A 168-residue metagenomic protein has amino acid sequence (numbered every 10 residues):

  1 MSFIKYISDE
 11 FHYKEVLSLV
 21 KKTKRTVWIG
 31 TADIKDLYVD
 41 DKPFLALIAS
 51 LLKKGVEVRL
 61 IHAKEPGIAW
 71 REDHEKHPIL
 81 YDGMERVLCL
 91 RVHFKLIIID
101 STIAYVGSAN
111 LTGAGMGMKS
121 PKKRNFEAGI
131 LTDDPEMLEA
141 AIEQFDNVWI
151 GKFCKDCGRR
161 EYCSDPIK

Functional and structural regions predicted by a protein language model:
M1-E10, T31-K35: Acidic/glycine-enriched edge-of-secondary-structure segments
D9-E10, D40-D41, R86: A conditional alpha-helix N-cap/helix-loop micro-motif detector
Y13-Y81: Primarily the HKD phosphodiesterase
H62-I68, V92, P135-M137: Short beta-alpha junction loops
V87-R91, K123: Short solvent-exposed loop/turn micro-motifs enriched in small/polar/acidic residues
K95-I98, A128-I130: Short beta-strand scaffold segments in enzyme catalytic cores
S101-T102: Glycine-centered positions within short beta-strands or beta-hairpins
Y105-K168: Signature of lipid phosphatidyltransferase scaffolds
